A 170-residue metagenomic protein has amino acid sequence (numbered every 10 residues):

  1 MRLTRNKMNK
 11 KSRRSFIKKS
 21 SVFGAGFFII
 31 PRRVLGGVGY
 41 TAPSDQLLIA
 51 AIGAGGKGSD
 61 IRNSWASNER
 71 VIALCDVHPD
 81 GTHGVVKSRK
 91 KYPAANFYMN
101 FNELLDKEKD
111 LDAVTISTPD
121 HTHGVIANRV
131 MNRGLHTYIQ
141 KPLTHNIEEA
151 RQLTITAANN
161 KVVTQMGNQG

Functional and structural regions predicted by a protein language model:
R2-H136, R151-V163: N-terminal glycine-/serine-/threonine-rich beta1-alpha1-beta2 phosphate-ribose binding loop of Rossmann-like
P119, K141-L143, G167-G170: Short strand-turn motif at the edge of the Rossmann-like AdoMet-binding core
G134-N146: ADP-ribose/adenylate-binding Rossmann-like module
